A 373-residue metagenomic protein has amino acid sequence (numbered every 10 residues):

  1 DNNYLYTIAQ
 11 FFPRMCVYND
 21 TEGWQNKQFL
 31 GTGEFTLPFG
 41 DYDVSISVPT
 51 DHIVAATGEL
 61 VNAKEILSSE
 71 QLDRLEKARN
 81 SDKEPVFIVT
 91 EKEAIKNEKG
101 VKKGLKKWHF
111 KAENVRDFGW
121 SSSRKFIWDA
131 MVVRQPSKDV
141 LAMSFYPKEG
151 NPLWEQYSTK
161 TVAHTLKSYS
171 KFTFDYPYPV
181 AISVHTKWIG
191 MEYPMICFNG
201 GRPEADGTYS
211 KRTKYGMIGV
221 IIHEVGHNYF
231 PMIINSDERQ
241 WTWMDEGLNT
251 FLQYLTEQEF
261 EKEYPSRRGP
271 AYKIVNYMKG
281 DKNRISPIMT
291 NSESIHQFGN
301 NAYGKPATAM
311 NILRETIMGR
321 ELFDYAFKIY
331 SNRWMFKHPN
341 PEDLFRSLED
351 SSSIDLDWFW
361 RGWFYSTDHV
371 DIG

Functional and structural regions predicted by a protein language model:
D1-G33, Y272-N276: Core domains of carbohydrate- and sulfate-ester-processing enzymes
Q10, G40, D368-I372: Short beta-strand or tight-loop elements that sit immediately N-terminal to catalytic metal-binding acidic residues
P13-W24, T32-I222, F251: Hydrophobic helix-coil surface modules that form long, contiguous segments used for peptide/substrate interaction
F110, F145-G373: Hydrophobic alpha-helical and helix-loop surface patches within well-folded domains that function as non-catalytic
